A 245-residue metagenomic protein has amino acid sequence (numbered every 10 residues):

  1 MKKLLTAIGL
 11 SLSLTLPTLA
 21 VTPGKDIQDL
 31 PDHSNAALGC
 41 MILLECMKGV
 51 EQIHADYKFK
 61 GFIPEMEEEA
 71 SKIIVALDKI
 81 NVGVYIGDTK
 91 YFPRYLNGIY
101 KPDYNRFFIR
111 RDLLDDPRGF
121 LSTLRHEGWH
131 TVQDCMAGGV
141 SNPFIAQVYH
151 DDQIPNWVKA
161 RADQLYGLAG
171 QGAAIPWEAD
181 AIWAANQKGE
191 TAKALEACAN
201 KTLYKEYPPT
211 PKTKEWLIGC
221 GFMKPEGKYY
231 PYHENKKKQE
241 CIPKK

Functional and structural regions predicted by a protein language model:
M1-L4: Positively charged n-region of N-terminal signal peptides that target proteins for export
A7-P17: Bacterial N-terminal signal peptides
T22, D32-D103: Auxiliary, metal-adjacent structural segments of Zn-dependent hydrolase domains
E69-I73, F120, L124-G128, W177-D180 (+1 more regions): Stable alpha-helical elements in mature extracytoplasmic
I80, F144-K245: Metalloprotease/metallohydrolase-associated module, dominated by Zn2+-dependent proteases
D88-K90, R111-L113, C135-G138: A mature extracytoplasmic/lumenal domain signature
F107-L124: Short pre-active-site segment immediately N-terminal to the catalytic Zn-binding motif
G128-A146: Catalytic Zn2+-binding segment of zinc metalloproteases
